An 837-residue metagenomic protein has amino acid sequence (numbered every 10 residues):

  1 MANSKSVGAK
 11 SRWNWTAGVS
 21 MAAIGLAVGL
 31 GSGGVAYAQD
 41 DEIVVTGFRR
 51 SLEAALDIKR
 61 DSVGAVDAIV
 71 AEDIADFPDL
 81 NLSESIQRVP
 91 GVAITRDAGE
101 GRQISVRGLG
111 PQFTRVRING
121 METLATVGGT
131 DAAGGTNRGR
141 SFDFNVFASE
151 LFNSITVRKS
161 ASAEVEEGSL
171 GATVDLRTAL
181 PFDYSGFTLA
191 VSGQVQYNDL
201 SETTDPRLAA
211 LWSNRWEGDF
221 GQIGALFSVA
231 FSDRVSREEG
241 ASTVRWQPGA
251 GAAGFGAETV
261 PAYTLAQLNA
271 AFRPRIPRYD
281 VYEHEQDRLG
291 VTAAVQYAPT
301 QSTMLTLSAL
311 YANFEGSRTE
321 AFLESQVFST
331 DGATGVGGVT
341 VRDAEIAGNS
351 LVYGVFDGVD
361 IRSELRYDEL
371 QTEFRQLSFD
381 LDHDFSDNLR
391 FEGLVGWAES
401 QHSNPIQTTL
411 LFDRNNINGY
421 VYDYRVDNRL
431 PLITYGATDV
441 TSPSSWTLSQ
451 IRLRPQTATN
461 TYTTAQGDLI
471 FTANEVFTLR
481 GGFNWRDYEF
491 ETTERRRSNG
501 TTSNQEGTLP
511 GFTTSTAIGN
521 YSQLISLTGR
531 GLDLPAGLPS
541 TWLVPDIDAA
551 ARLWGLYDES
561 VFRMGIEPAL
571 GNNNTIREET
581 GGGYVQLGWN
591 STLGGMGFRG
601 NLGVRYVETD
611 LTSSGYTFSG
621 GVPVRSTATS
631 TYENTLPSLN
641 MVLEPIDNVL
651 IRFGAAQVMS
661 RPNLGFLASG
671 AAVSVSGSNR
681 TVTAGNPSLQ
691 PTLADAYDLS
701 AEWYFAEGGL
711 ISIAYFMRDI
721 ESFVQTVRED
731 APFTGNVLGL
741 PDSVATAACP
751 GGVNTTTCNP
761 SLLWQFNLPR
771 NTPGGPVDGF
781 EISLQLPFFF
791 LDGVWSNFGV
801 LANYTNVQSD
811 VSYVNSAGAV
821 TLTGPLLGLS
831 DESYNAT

Functional and structural regions predicted by a protein language model:
V44-F77, Q103, M121, T126-N137: N-terminal periplasmic "start-of-domain" segments of outer-membrane beta-barrel proteins
S83-T130, K159: Extracytoplasmic beta-strand/coil segments of soluble accessory domains associated with Gram-negative outer-membrane
E122, V127, E489, A536-W542 (+5 more regions): Surface-exposed extracellular loop regions of Gram-negative outer-membrane beta-barrel proteins, predominantly
G128-T130, R234-R245, T306-T340, G358-R362 (+8 more regions): Outer-membrane beta-barrel and related beta-rich outer-membrane complex signature in Gram-negative bacteria
G134-F142, E150-V157, E164-A262, R275 (+3 more regions): Outer-membrane beta-barrel translocator/receptor signature
L151, K159, E166, A172-T178 (+16 more regions): Outer-membrane beta-barrel transmembrane strands
A253-P274, G337-V359, Y420-S449, N504-N572 (+1 more regions): Flexible glycine-rich, low-complexity coil/linker segments exposed to the extracellular/periplasmic environment
M717-D719, V737-T837: Gram-negative outer-membrane beta-barrel transporters
